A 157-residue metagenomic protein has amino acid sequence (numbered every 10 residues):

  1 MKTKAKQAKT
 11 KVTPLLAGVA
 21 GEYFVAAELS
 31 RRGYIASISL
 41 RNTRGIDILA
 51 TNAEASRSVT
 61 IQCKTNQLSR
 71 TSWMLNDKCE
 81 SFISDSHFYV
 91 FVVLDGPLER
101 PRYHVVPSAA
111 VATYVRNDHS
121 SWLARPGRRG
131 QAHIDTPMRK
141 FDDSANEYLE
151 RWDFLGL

Functional and structural regions predicted by a protein language model:
M1-R44, L49-L157: Mixed-charge (Asp/Glu-Lys/Arg
